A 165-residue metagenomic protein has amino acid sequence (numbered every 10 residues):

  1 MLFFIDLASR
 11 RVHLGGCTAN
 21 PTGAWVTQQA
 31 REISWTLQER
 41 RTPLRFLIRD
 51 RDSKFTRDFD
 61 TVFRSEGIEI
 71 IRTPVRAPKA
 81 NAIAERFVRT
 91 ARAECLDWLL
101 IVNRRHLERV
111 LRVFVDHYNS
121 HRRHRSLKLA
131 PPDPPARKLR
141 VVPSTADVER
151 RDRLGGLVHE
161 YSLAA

Functional and structural regions predicted by a protein language model:
M1-A165: Charged DNA-binding/catalytic regions of mobile-element recombinases
